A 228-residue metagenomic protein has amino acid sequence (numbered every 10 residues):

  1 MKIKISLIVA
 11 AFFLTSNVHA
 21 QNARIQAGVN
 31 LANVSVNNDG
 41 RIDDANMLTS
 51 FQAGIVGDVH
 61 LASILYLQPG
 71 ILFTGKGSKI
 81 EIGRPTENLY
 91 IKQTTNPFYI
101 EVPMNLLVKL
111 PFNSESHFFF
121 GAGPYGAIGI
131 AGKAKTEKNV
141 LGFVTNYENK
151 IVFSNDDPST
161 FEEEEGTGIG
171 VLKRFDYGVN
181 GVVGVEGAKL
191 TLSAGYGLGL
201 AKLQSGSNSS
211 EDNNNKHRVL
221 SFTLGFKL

Functional and structural regions predicted by a protein language model:
M1-Q26, L224-L228: Bacterial Sec-dependent N-terminal signal peptides
H19-G54, L172: Short glycine/proline- and aromatic-enriched beta-strand/turn motifs that initiate or cap beta-hairpins
A27-V29, D58-L141, L224-L228: Gram-negative (and chloroplast) outer-membrane scaffold detector with strong preference for beta-barrel transmembrane
N30, V185-K189, K216-L228: Outer-membrane beta-barrel "beta-signal"
N30-N38, S78-N88, D156-E164, L200-G206: Flexible, solvent-exposed coil segments and beta strand-coil junctions, predominantly the extracellular/periplasmic
N38-D44, E87-T94, G166-I169, G206-D212: Extracellular loop and loop/strand-boundary signature of outer-membrane beta-barrel proteins
M47-F51, N96-V102, S116, F175-V179 (+2 more regions): Residues that define the transmembrane beta-barrel architecture of outer-membrane proteins
L65, L106-T191, Y196-S205, L228: Outer-membrane beta-barrel transmembrane domain signature
